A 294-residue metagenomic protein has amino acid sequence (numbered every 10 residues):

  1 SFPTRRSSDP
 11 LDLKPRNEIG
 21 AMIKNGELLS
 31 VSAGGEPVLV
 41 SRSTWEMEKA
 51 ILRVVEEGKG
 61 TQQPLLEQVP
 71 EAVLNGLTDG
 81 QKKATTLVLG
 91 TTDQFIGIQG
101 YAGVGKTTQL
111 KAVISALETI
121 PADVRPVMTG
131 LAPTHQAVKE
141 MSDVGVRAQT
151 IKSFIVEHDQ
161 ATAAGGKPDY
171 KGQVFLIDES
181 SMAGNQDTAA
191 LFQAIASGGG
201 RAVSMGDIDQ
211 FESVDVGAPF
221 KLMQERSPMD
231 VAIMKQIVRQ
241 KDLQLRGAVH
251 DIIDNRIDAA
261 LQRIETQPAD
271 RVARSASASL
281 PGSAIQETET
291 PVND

Functional and structural regions predicted by a protein language model:
S1, R5-D294: Conserved ATP-binding/catalytic motifs of P-loop helicase motor domains
